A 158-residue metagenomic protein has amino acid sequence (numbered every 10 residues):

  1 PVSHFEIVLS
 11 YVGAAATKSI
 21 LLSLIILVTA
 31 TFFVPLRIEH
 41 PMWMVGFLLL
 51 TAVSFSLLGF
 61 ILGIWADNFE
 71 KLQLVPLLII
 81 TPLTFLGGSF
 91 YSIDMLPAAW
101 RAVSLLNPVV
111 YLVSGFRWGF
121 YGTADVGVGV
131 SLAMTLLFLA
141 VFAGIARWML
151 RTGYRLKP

Functional and structural regions predicted by a protein language model:
H4-P76, T123-R147: Alpha-helical transmembrane segments and their short interhelical loops
V34, T84-V141: Membrane-interfacial helix-loop-helix junctions in multi-pass membrane proteins
L49, W65, V75-L86, L106-V109: Hydrophobic transmembrane alpha-helices
P76, V113, R151: A cross-family signal for key residues in well-ordered alpha-helices that form functional helical elements
I80, S92, A146-M149: Hydrophobic membrane-targeting signal helices
R151-P158: Short cytosolic juxtamembrane segments of multi-pass membrane proteins
